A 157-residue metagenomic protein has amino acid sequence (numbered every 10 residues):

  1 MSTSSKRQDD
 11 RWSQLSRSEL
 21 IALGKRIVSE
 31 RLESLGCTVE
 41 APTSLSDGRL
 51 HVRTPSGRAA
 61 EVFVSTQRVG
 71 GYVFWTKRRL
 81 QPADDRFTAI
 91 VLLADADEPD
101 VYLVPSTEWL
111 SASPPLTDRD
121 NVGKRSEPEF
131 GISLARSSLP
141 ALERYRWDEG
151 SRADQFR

Functional and structural regions predicted by a protein language model:
M1-S46, V52-R157: Mixed-charge (Asp/Glu-Lys/Arg
